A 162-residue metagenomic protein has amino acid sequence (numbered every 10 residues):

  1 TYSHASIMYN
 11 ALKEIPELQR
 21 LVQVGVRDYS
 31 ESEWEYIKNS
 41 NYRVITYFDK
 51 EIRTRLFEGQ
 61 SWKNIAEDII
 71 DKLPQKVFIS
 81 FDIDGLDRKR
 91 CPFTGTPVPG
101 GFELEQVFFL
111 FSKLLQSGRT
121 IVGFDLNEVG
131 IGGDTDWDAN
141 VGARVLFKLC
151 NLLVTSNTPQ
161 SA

Functional and structural regions predicted by a protein language model:
T1-A162: Conserved alpha-helical scaffold segments that buttress catalytic/binding sites
